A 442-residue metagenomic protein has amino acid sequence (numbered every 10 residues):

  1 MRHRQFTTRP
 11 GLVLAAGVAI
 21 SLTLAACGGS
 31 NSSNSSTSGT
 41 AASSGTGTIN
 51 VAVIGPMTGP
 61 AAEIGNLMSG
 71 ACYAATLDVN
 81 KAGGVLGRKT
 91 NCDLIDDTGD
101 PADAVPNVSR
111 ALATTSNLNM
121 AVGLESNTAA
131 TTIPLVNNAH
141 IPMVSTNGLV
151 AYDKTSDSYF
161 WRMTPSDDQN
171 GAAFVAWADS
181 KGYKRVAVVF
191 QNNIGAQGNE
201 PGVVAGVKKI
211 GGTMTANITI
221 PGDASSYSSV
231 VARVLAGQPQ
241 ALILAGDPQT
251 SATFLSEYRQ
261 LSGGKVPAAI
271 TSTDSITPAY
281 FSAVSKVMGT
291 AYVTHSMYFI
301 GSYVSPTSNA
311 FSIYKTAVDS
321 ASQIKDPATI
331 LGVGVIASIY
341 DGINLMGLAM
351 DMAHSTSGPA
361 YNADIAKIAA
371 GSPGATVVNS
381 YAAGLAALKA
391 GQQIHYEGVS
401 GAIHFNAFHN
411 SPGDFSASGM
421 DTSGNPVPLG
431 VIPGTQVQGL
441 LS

Functional and structural regions predicted by a protein language model:
R2-G11, A15-G17, L24-S442: Extracytosolic ligand-binding ectodomains
